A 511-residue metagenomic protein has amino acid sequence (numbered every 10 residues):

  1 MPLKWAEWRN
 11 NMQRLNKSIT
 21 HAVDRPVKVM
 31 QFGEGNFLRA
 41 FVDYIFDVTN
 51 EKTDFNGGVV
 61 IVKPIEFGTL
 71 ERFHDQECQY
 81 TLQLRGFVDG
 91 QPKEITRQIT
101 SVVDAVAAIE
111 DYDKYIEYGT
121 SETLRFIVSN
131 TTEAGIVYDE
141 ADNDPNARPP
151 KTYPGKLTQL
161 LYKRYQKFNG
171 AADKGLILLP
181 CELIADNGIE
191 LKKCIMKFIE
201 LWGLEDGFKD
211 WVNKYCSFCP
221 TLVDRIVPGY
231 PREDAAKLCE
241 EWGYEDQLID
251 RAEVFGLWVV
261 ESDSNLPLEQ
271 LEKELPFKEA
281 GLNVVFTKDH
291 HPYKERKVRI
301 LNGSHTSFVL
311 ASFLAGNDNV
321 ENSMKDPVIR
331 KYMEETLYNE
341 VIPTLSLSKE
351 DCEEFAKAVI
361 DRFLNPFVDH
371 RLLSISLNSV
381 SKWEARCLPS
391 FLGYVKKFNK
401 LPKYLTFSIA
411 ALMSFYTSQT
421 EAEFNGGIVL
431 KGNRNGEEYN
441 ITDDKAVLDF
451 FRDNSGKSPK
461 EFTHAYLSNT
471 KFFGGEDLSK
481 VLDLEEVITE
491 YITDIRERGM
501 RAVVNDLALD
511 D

Functional and structural regions predicted by a protein language model:
K4-D511: Substrate/ligand-engaging "lid" and interaction regions
